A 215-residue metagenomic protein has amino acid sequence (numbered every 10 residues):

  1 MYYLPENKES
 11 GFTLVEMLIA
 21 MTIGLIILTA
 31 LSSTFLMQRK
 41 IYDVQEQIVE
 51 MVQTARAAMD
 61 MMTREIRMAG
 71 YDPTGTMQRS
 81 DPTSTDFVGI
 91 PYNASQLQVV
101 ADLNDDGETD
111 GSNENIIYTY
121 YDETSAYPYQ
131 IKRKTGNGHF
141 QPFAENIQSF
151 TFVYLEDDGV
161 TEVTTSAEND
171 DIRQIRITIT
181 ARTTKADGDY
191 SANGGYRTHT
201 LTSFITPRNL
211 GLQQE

Functional and structural regions predicted by a protein language model:
M1-F12: N-terminal leader/signal peptides at the extreme start of proteins
Y2-Y3, L103, F140-E215: Short linear sequence signals and composition-biased patches located at protein termini or domain-edge surfaces
K8, T74, T135, E156-D158: Acidic surface patches and DE-rich sequence motifs
F12, L97, I116, I175 (+1 more regions): Residue-level detector of short, conserved catalytic/binding motifs and their immediate flanks
V15-S33: Alpha-helical hydrophobic helix detector
L31-H139, A144, P207: Extracytoplasmic beta-strand-rich oligomerization domains located immediately C-terminal to a leader/signal peptide
